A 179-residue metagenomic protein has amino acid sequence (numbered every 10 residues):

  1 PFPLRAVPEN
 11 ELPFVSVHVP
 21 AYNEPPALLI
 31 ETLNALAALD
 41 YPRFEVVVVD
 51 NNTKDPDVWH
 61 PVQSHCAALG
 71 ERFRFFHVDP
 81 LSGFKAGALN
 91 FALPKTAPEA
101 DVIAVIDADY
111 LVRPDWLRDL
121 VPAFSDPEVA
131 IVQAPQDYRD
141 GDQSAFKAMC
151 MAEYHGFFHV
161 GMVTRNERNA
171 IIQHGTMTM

Functional and structural regions predicted by a protein language model:
P1-E11: N-terminal membrane-anchoring/stem segments of glycan-assembly enzymes
F14-S16, E45: Cell-envelope/extracellular polymer assembly enzymes that use nucleotide-activated donors
P25-I30: A structural helix-start
L33-L81: Acidic donor-binding segment of Leloir-type glycosyltransferases
S64-A100, P114-M179: Long helical/loop segments within the catalytic core of UDP-sugar-dependent glycosyltransferases, especially the large
I103: Short aromatic/hydrophobic "clamp" motif used to bind/position activated sugar donors
I106-L111: The conserved acidic donor/metal-binding loop of glycosyltransferases
